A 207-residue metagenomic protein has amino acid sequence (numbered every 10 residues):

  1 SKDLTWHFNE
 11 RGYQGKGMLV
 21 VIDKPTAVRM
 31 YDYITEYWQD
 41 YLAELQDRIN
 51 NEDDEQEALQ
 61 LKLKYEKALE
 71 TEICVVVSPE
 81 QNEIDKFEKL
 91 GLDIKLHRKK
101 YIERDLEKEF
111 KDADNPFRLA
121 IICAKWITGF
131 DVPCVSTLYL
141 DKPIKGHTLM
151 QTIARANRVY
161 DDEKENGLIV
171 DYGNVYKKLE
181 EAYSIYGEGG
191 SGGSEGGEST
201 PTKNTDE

Functional and structural regions predicted by a protein language model:
S1-L119: Conserved C-terminal RecA-like helicase domain
N9, Q39, K111, N115 (+4 more regions): Hydrophobic alpha-helix feature that most strongly marks membrane-spanning transmembrane helices and their immediate
V20, K24, L63-K64, L96 (+4 more regions): Hydrophobic alpha-helical scaffolding
D23, P79, C123-K125, I153-R155 (+1 more regions): A short beta-strand-to-loop transition that corresponds to the Sensor-1 phosphate-sensing loop of AAA+ P-loop ATPases
A27-R29, N82-F87, F130-D131, G146-Q151 (+2 more regions): Switch/connector loops and helix/strand junctions flanking conserved nucleotide-binding motifs in nucleotide-processing
D32-Y41, F87-I94, S136-L138, I153-N157 (+1 more regions): Short secondary-structure boundary/capping segments
R118-I122, W126-I144, T148-Q151, G167-D171: A short beta-strand element within the Helicase C-terminal
R158-E207: Long, hydrophobic alpha-helical segments
